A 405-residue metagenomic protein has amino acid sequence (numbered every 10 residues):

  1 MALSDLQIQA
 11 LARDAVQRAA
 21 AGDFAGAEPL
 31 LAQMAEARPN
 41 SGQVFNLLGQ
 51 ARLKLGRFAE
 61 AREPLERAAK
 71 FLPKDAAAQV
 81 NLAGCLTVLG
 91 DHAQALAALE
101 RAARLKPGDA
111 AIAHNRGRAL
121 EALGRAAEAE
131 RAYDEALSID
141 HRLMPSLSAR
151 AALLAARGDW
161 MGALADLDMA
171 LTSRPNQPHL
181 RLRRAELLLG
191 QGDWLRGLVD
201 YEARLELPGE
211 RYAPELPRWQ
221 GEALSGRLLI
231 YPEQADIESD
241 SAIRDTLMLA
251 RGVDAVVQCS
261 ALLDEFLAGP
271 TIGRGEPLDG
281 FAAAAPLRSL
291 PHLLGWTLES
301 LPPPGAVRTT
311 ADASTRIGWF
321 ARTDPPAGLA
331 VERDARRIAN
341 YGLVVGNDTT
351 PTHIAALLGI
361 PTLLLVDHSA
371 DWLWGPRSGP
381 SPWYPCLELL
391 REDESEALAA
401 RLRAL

Functional and structural regions predicted by a protein language model:
M1-L343, N347-L405: Alpha-helical solenoid repeat scaffolds of the TPR/TPR-like class and their adjacent stem/linker regions that mediate
